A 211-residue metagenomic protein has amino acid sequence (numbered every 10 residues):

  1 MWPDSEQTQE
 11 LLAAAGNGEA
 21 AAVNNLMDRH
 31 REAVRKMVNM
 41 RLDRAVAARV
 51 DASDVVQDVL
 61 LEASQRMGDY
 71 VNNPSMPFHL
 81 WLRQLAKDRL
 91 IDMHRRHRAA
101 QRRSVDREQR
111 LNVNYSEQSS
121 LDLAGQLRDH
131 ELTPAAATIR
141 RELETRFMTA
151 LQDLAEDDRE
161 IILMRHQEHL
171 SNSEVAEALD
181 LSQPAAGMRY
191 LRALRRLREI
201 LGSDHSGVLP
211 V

Functional and structural regions predicted by a protein language model:
W2, E6, A14-N39: A short, charge-rich alpha-helical start-of-domain segment used by transcription regulators
A13-N17, M40-A47, D58-F78, R96-R98: Sigma70-family region 2
M27-V50, Q65-D69, L151, I200-S203: Amphipathic, Lys/Arg- and hydrophobic-enriched alpha-helical face
R31-R35, S53-S64, S75-A99, R103-E108 (+1 more regions): Σ70-family region 2.3-2.4 aromatic/basic alpha-helix that recognizes the −10 promoter and nucleates DNA melting
V34, V113-E160, L170: Amphipathic alpha-helical segment used for protein-protein interaction
V46-S53, P77, H94-Q126, V208-L209: Short, basic/polar amphipathic helix motif occurring as a linker/hinge flanking DNA-binding modules in transcription
A47, N112-N114, A178, L194-V211: C-terminal edge and immediately downstream basic/flexible tail or linker adjoining helix-turn-helix-like DNA-binding
F147, D158, M164-Q167, N172-S203: DNA-recognition helix of helix-turn-helix
